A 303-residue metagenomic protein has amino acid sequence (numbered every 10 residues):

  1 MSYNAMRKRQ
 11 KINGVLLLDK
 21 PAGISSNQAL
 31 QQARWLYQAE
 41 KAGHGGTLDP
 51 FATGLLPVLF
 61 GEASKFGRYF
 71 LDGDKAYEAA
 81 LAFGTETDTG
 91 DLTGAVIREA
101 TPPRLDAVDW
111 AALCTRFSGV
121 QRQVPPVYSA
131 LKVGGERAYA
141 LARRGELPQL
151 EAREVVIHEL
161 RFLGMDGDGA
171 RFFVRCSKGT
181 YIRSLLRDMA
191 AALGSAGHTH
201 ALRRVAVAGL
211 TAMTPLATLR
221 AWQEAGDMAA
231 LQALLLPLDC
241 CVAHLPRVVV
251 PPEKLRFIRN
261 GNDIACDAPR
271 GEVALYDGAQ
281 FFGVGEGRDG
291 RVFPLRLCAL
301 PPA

Functional and structural regions predicted by a protein language model:
M1-S177, I182-T214: Catalytic cores of RNA-modifying enzymes
S2-L48, A52, V108, A192 (+1 more regions): Accessory RNA 3′-end/elbow-binding domains used by RNA modification enzymes
